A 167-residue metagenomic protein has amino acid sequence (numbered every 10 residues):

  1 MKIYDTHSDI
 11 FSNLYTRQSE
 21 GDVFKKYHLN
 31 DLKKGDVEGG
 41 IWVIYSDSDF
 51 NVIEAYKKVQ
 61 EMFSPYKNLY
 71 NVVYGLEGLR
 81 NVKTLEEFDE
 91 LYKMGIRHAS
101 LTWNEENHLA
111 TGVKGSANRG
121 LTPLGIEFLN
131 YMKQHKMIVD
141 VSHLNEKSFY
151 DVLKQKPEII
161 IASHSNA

Functional and structural regions predicted by a protein language model:
M1-N118, T122-I126: N-terminal hydrophobic targeting/anchoring segments and the immediately downstream early-domain regions of hydrolases
S46, E105, N145-K147, A167: Conserved beta-strand edge residues that scaffold enzyme active sites
E86-K93, G115-I161: Histidine/acidic residue-rich metal-binding segments in metalloenzymes
S163-S165: Ligand/cofactor pocket segment of small-molecule handling proteins
